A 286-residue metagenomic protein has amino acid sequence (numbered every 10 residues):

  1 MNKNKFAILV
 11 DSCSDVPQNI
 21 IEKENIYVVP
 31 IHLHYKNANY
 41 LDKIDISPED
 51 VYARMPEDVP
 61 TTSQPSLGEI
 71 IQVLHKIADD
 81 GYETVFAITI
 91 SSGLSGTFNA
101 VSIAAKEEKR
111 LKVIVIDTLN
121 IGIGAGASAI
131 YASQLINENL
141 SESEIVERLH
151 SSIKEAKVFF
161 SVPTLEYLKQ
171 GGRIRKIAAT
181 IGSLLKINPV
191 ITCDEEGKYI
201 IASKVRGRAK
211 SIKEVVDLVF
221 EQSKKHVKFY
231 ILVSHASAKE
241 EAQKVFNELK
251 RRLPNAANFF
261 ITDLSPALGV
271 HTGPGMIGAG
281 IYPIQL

Functional and structural regions predicted by a protein language model:
N2-A7, C13-Y27, H32, T84 (+6 more regions): Mixed-charge interfacial surface used for oligomerization/domain docking and macromolecular partner engagement
F6-P65, E69: N-terminal glycine-rich anion-binding loop in soluble enzyme alpha/beta folds
E57-D58, Q64-S92, N99-A100, V146 (+1 more regions): Glycine-rich phosphate- or other oxyanion-binding loops that anchor nucleotides, phosphorylated ligands
